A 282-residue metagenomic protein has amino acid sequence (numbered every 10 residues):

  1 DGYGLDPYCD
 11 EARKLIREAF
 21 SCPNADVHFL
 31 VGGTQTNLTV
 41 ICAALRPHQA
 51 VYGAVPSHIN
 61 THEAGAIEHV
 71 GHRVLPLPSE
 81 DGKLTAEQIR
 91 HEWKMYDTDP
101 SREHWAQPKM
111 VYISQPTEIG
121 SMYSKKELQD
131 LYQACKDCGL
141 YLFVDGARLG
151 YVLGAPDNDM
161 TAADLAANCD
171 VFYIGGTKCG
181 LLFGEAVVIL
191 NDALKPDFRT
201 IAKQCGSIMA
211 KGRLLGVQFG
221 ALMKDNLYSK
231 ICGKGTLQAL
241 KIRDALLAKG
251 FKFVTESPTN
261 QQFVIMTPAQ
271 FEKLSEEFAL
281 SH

Functional and structural regions predicted by a protein language model:
D1-E277: Conserved PLP-enzyme active-site core in the AAT-like
